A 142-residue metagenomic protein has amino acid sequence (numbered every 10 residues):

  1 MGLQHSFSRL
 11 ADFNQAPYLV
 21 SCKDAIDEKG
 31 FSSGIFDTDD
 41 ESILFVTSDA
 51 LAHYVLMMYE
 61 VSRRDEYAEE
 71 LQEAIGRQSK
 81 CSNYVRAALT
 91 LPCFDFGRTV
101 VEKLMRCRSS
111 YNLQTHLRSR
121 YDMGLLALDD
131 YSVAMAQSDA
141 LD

Functional and structural regions predicted by a protein language model:
M1-D39, L104-Q114: PP2C/PPM family metal-dependent serine/threonine protein phosphatase catalytic domain, recognizing the conserved
E28, F36-D142: C-terminal catalytic subdomain
